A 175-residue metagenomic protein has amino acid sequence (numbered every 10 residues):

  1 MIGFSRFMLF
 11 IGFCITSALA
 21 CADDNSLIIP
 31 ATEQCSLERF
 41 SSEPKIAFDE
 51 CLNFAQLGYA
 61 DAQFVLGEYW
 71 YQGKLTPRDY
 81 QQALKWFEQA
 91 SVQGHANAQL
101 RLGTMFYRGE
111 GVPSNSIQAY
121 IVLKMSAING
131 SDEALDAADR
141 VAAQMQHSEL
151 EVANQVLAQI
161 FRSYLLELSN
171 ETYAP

Functional and structural regions predicted by a protein language model:
M8-S17: Bacterial N-terminal signal peptides
L19-E50, P175: N-terminal leader/linker segments that initiate helical-solenoid repeat arrays
I28, A60-A62, A96-Q99, D132-L135: Helix-start (N-cap) detector for alpha-helical repeat units in TPR-like alpha-solenoids, especially tetratricopeptide
I29-E38, V65-Q72, R101-R108, D139-Q144: Hydrophobic face of amphipathic alpha-helices that form TPR/SEL1-like repeat modules and related alpha-solenoid
E38, E43, C51, Q56-Y59 (+6 more regions): Short helix-capping/linker turns of helical repeat alpha-solenoids
L135-P175: Terminal, low-structured helical/coil segments at or just beyond the last alpha-helical repeat
